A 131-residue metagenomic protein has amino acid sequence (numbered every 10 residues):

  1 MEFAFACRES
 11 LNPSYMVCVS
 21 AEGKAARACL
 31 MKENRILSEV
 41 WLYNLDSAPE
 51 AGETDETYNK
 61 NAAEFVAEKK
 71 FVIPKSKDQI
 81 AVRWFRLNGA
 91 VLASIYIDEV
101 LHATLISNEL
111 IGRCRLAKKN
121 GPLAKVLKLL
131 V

Functional and structural regions predicted by a protein language model:
M1-F3, A28-K75, H102-L127: Surface-exposed loop/turn elements that mediate protein-protein interactions on large endomembrane-trafficking
M1-P13, C18-E22, P74-N88, L129-V131: Structural signature of eukaryotic scaffold interfaces centered on beta-propeller domains
A25: Exposed beta-strand and adjacent loop surfaces of beta-rich binding modules that mediate intermolecular recognition
